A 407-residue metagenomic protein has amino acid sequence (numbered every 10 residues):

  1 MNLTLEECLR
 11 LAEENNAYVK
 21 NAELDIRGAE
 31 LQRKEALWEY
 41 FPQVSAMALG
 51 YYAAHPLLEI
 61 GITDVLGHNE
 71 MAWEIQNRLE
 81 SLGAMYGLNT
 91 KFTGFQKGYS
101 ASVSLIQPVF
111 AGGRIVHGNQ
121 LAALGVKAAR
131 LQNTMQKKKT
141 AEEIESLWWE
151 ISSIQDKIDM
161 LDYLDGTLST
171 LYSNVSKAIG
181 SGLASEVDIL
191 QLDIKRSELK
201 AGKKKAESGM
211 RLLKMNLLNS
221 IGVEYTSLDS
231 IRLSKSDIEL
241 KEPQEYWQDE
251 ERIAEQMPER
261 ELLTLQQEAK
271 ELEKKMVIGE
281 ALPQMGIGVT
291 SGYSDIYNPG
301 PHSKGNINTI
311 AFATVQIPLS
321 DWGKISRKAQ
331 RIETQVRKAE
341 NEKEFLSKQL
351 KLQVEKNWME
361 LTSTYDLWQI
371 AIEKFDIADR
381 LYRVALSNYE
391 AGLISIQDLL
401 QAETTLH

Functional and structural regions predicted by a protein language model:
M1-L57, S100, V109, Y225-E268 (+1 more regions): Bacterial Sec-pathway N-terminal export signals of envelope proteins
L3, L31, L131-R252, N357-E360 (+2 more regions): Periplasmic alpha-helical coiled-coil/stalk elements that build and connect Gram-negative outer-membrane
K20, Q43-L58, N89-Q96, I106-M135 (+5 more regions): Small/polar (Gly/Ser/Thr/Ala-rich) solvent-exposed segments that form structured loops/beta-strands/short helices used
N21-A36, Q136, T140-D159, T170 (+5 more regions): Amphipathic alpha-helical coiled-coil segments
L37, I106, I278, T314-Q316: Transmembrane beta-barrel domains of outer membrane proteins
H55-T90, L190: A subset of solvent-exposed loop/turn segments in beta-rich extracellular surface proteins, enriched in glycine
G98-S100, S146, Q191, Q284 (+1 more regions): Transmembrane beta-barrel architecture of outer-membrane proteins
Y99-L105, D249, T309-V315: Hydrophobic, lipid-facing positions within transmembrane beta-strands of outer-membrane proteins
